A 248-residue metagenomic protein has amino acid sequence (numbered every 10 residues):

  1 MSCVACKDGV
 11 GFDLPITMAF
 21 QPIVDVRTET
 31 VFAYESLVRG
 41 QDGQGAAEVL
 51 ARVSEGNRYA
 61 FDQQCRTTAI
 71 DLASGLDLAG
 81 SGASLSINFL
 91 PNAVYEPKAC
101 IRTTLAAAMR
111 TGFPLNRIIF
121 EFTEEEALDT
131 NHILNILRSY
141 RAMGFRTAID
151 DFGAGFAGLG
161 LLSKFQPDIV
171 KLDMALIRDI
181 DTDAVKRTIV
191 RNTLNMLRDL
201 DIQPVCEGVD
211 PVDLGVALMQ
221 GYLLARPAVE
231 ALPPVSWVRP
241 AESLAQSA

Functional and structural regions predicted by a protein language model:
M1-Q21, D25-T30, R39-G40, T123-A127 (+1 more regions): EAL-family c-di-GMP phosphodiesterase catalytic domain
M1-T111: Bacterial c-di-GMP phosphodiesterase EAL domain
Q41-Q64, N92-A99, M109-G144, A175-M196 (+2 more regions): EAL-type cyclic di-GMP phosphodiesterase domain
I70, L105, L137, L159 (+1 more regions): Short glycine-/small-residue-rich flexible loop motifs, especially phosphate/cofactor-binding loops
G80-L85, F113-I118, M143-R146, D168 (+2 more regions): Short, well-ordered coil/turn segments that N-cap beta-strands
